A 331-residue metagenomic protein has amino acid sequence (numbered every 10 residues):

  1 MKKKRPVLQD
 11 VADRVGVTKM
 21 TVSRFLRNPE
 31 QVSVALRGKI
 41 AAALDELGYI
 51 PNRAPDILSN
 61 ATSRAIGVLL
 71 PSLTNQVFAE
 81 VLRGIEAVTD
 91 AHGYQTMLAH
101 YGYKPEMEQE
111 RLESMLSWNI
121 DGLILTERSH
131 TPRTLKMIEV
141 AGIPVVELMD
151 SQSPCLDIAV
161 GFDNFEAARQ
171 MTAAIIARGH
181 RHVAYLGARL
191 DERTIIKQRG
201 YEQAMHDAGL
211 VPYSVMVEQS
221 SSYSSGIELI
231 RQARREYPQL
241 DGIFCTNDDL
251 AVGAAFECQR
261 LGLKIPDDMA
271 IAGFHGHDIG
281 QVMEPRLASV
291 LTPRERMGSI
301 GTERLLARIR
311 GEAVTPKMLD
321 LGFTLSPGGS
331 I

Functional and structural regions predicted by a protein language model:
M1-K3, E46, A87-H92, L116 (+2 more regions): Bacterial carbohydrate/catabolite-sensing allosteric modules
M1-R64: N-terminal helix-turn-helix DNA-binding module of bacterial transcription factors
E46-N52, E106, T126-R128, A255: Short gly/ser/thr-rich secondary-structure transition/capping motifs
P51, N60-T74, H92-Y94: Interdomain hinge and pocket-entrance segments immediately C-terminal to HTH DNA-binding domains
L70-A87: N-terminal winged-helix
S72-N75, G102-Y103, S129, A188-E192: Short histidine/acidic/glycine/proline-rich micro-motifs that form metal- and phosphate-coordinating active-site loops
A87-L135: Central regulatory/effector-binding core of bacterial HTH transcription factors
